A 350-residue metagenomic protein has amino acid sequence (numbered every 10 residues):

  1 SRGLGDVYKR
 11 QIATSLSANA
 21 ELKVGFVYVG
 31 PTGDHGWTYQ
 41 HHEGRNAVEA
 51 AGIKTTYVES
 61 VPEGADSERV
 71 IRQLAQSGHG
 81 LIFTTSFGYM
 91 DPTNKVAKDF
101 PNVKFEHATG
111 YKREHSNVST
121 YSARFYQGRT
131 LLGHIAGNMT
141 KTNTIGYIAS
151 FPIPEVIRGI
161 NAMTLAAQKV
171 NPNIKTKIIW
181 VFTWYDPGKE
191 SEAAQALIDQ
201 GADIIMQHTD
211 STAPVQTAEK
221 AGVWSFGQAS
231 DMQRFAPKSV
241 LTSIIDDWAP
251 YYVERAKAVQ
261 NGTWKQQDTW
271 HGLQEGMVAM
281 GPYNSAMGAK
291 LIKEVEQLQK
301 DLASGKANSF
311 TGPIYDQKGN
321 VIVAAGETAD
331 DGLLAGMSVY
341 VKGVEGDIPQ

Functional and structural regions predicted by a protein language model:
S1-Y8: Short, small-residue-biased leader/transition segments that mark boundaries at the very start of proteins
G25-A50, T56-S67, F87, P152-R158: Extracytoplasmic "Venus flytrap"
R45, R129-I174, I178, D268-G288: An alpha-beta-alpha
T55-L74, F182-A196: Structural motif
H79-S86, E106-A108, Q200-S211, Q228: Periplasmic-binding protein-like
K98-A123, S230-K238: Flexible loop/hinge segments that line or gate small-molecule binding clefts
R113-G137, Y147-P152, P237-A249: Short beta-strand elements at the ligand-binding edges of bilobed clamshell
N261-Q350: Segments of small-molecule ligand-sensing domains
